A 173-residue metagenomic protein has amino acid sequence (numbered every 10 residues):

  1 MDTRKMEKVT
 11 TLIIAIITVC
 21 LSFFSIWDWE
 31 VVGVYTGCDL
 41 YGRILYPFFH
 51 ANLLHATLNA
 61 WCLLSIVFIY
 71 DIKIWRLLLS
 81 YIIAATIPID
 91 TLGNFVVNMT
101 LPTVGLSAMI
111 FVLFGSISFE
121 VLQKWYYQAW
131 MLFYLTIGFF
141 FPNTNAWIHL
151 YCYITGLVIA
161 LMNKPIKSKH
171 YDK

Functional and structural regions predicted by a protein language model:
D2-K173: A detector for small-residue-rich transmembrane helices and their helix-helix packing motifs
